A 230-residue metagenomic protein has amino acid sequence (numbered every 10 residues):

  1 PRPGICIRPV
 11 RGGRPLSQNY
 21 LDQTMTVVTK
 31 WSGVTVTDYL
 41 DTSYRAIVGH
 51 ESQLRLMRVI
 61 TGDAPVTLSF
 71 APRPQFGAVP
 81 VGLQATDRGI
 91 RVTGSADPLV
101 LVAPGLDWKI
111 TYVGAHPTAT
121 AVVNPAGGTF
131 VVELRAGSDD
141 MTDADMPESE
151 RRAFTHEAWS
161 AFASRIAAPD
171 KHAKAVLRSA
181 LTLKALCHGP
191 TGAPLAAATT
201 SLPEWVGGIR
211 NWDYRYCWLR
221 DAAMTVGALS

Functional and structural regions predicted by a protein language model:
P1-S230: Acidic, mature catalytic/reactive cores of soluble proteins
